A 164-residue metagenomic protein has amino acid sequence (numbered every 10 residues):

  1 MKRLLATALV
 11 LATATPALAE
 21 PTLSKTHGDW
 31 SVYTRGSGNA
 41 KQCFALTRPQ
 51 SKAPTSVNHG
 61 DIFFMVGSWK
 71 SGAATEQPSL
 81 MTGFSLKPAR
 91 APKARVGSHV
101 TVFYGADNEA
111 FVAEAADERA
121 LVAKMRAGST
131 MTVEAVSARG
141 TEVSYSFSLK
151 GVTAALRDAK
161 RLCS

Functional and structural regions predicted by a protein language model:
M1-L4: Positively charged n-region of N-terminal signal peptides that target proteins for export
A6-T7, A17: Cleavable N-terminal signal peptides
V10-L11: Short, linear, compositionally biased motifs with a strong N-terminal bias
A19-S164: A generic "folded-domain core" signal
